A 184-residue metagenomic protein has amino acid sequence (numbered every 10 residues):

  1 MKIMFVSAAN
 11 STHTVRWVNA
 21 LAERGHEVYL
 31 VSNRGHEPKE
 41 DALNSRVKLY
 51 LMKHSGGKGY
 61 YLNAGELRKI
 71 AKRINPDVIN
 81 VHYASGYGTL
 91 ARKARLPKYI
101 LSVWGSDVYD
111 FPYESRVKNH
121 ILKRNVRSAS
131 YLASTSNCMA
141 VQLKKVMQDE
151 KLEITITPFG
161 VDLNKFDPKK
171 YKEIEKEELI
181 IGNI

Functional and structural regions predicted by a protein language model:
M1-V47: N-terminal subdomain of nucleotide-sugar transferases
I3-M4, V78, R95-D110, A133: Active-site proximal beta-strand in glycosyltransferases
M4, E173-I184: Conserved donor-binding/catalytic core segment of Leloir-type glycosyltransferases
N44-K69, D110: A short, charged, and often flexible helix/loop element on the N-terminal side of the glycosyltransferase catalytic
K69, S115-L132: Membrane-proximal helix-turn-helix segments that form the acceptor-binding/catalytic region of lipid-linked
V81-Y87: Short His-centered aromatic/hydrophobic patch
D110-P112, K144, G160-E177: Acidic anion/phosphate-binding donor-loop and adjacent secondary structure in glycosyltransferase catalytic cores
R127-I154, P158-K165: A short, active-site helix/loop in glycosyltransferases that binds the activated sugar's phosphate group
